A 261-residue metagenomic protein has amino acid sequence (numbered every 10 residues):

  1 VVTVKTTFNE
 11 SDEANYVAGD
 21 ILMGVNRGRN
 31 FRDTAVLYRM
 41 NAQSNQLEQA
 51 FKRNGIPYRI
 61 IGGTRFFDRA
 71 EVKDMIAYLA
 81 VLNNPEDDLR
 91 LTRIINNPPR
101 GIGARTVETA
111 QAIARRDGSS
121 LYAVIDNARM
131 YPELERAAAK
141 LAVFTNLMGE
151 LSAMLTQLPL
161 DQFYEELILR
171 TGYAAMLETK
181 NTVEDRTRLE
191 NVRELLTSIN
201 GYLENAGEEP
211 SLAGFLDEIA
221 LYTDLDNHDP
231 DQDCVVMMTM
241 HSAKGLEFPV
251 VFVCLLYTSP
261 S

Functional and structural regions predicted by a protein language model:
V1-P57, A80-N84, A138, S152-Q157: Helicase P-loop NTPase motor core
T3, R53-R59, T64, D68-P98: Conserved short internal alpha-helix adjacent to the catalytic or cofactor-binding core of large enzyme scaffolds
M40, I94-R100, G214-S259: Conserved helicase core region in the C-terminal RecA-like lobe
A42, L160-Y173: Core structural elements
A137-Y164: C-terminal extensions
R188-I219, T223: Amphipathic alpha-helical
